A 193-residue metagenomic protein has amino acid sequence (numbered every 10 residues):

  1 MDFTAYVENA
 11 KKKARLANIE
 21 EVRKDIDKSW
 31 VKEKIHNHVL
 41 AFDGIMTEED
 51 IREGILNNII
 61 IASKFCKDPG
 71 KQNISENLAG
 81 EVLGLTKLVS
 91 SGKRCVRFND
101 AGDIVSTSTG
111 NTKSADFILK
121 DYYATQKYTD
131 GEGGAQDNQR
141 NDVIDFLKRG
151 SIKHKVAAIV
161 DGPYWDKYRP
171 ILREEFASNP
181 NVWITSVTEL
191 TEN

Functional and structural regions predicted by a protein language model:
M1-I74: Nuclease-adjacent, charged terminal/linker segments that flank catalytic cores
S63-A101: Extracellular-facing segments of soluble proteins and assemblies that are Gly/Ser/Thr-biased and enriched in aromatics
G70, I74, L78, T112 (+1 more regions): Short, well-structured alpha-helical interface segments that form or flank functional binding sites
V89-L119: Active-site metal-binding core of divalent-cation-utilizing nuclease and nuclease-like domains
F117-D130: Conserved catalytic cores of phosphodiester-cleaving nucleases, focusing on short active-site segments
Y128-E175: Catalytic cores of nucleic-acid endonucleases
I171-N193: Charged, structured surface patches that assemble and position nucleic-acid processing machinery
